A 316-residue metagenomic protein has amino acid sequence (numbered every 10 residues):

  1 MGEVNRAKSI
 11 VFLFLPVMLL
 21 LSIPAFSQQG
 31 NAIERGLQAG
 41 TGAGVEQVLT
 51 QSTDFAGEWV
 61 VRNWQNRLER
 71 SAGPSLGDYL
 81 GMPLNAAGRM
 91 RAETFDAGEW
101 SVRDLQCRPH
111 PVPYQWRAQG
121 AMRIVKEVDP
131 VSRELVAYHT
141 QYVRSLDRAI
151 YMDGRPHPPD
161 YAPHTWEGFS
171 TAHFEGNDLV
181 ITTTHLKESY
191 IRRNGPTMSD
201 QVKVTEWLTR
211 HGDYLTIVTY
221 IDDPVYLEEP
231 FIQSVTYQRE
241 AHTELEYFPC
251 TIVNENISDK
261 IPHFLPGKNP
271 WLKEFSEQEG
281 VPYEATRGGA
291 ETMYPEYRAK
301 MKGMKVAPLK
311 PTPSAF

Functional and structural regions predicted by a protein language model:
G2-F14: Bacterial N-terminal signal peptides that target proteins for export
F12-S22: Bacterial N-terminal signal peptides
F26-F316: PEST-like low-complexity, intrinsically disordered acidic/proline/serine-rich tracts that flank trafficking/processing
